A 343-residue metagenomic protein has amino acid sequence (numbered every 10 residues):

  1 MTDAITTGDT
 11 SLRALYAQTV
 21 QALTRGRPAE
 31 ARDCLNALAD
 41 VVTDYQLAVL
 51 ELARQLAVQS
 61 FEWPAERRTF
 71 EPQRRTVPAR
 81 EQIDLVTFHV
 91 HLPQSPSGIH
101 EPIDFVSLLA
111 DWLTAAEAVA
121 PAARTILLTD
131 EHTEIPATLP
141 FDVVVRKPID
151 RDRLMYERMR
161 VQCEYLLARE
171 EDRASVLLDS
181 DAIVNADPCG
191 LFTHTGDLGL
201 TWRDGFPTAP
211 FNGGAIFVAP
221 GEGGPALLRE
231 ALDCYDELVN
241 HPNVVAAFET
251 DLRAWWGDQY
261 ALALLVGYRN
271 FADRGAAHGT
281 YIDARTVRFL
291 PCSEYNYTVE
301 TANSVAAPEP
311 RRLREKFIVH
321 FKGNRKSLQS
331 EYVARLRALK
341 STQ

Functional and structural regions predicted by a protein language model:
M1-T76, S341-Q343: Non-catalytic N-terminal targeting/anchoring module and adjacent flexible stem/linker that precedes the structured
V42, E51-L154, L167-E171: N-terminal anchoring/stem segment of glycosyltransferases
V90-P93, H132-E134, A182-I183, G205-P207 (+3 more regions): Short, solvent-exposed loop/turn segments at secondary-structure junctions
S107-A110, Y156, R160, W256-L264: A structural signal for well-ordered alpha-helical segments within the folded catalytic domains of diverse enzymes
P136-T138, A186-C189, S330: Short glycine-/acidic-enriched loop or helix-start segments at secondary-structure transitions that form or flank
R151, Q162, T193, T201-W202 (+3 more regions): ER/Golgi luminal nucleotide-sugar-dependent glycosyltransferases, focusing on the catalytic module
L154-P225: GT-A fold catalytic core of metal-dependent nucleotide-sugar glycosyltransferases, centered on the diacidic
A226-E331: Catalytic core and acceptor-binding pocket of nucleotide-sugar-dependent glycosyltransferases
